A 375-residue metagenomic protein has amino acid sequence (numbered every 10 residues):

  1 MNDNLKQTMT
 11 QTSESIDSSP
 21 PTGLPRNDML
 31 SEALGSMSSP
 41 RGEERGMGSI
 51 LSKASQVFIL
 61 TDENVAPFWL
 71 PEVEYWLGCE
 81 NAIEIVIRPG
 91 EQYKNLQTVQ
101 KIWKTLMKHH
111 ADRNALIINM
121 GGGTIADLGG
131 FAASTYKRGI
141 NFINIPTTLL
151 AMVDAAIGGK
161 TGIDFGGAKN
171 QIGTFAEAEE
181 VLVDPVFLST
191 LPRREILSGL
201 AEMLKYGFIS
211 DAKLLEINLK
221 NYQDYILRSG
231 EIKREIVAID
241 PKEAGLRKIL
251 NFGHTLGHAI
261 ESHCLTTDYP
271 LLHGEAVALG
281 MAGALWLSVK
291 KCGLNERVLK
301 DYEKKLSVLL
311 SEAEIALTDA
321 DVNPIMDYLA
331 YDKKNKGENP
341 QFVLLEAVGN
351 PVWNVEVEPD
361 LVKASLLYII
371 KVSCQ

Functional and structural regions predicted by a protein language model:
M1-D17, P25-L34, S49-L116: ATP/NTP phosphate-donor binding region
T8, F131-N218: A glycine/threonine-rich phosphate-anchoring loop and its flanking beta-alpha core in nucleotide/phosphate-binding
G42-G48: Glycine-biased, low-complexity coil/linker segments
G78, K108, E177-R193, A201-K213 (+7 more regions): Generic secondary-structure signature for well-ordered alpha-helical cores
T124-F131, M152, H258-A259: Short glycine/serine/threonine-rich phosphate/pyrophosphate-binding segments that cradle anionic phosphate groups
A201-M203, L294-Q375: C-terminal charged capping/lid subdomain of soluble metabolic enzymes
E216-N323: Active-site segments that bind and position negatively charged phosphate/pyrophosphate groups
